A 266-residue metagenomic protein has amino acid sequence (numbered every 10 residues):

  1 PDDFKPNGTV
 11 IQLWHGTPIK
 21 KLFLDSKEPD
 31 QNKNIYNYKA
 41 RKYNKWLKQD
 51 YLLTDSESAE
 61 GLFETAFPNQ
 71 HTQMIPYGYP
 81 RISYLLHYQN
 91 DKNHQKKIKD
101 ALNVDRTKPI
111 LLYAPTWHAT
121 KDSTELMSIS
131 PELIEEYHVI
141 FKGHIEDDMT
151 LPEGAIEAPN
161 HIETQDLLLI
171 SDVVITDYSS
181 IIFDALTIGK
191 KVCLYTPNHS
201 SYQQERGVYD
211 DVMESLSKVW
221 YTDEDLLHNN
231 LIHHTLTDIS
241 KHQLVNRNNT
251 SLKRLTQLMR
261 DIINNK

Functional and structural regions predicted by a protein language model:
P1-N7, I11-W14, N160-R206: A donor-sugar binding/catalytic signature common to diverse glycosyltransferases and related nucleotide-sugar
P1-Q89: Active-site and donor-binding regions of nucleotide-sugar-utilizing enzymes
L47-L52, H138-V139, I170-V174, S215-K218: Short active-site oxyanion
D55-S58, I145, Y178, D223: Helix N-cap/beta->alpha junction signal
T65-A66, M74-L151, Y221, K253: Conserved catalytic-core segment of nucleotide-activated headgroup transferases in glycan assembly
N90, E224-K266: C-terminal amphipathic helix plus adjacent low-complexity, charged tail appended to glycosyltransferase catalytic
D147, L151-E153, S180-L244: Catalytic binding pocket for nucleotide-activated donors in carbohydrate/polymer assembly enzymes
G154-N160: Active-site donor-binding acidic/aromatic loop of nucleotide-activated sugar and phosphosugar transferases involved
